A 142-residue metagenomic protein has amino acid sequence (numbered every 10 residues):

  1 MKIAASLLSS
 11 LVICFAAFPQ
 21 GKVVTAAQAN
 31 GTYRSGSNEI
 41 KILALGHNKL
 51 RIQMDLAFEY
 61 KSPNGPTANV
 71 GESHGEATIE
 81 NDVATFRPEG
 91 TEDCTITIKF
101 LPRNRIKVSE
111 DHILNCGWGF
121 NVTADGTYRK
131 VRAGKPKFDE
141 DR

Functional and structural regions predicted by a protein language model:
K2-S9: Sec-dependent signal peptide recognition, specifically the positively charged N-region followed immediately by
G21-T95, R129-V131: Central antiparallel beta-sheet cores of small beta-barrel/beta-sandwich binding domains
Y60-S62, T85, I106, C116 (+1 more regions): Residue-level signal for secondary-structure boundary sites
D93-T95, F100-G119: Beta-strand-rich cores of mature extracytoplasmic or soluble domains
E110-R142: C-terminal partner/receptor-binding element of secreted or periplasmic proteins
